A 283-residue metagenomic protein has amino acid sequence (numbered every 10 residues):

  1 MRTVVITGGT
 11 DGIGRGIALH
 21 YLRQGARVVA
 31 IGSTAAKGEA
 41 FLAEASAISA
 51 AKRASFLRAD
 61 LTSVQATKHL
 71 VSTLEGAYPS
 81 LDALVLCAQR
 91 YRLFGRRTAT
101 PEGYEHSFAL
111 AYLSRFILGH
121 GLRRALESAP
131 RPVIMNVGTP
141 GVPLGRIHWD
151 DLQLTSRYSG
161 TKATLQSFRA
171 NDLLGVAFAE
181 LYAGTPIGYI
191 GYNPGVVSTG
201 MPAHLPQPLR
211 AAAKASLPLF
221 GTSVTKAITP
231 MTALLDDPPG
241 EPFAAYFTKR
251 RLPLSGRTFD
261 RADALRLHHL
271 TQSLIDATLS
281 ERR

Functional and structural regions predicted by a protein language model:
T10-D11: Conserved glycine-rich cofactor-binding loop
Q24-A40: Conserved glycine-rich Rossmann-like NAD(P)H-binding loop of the short-chain dehydrogenase/reductase
I48-Q65: Rossmann-fold cofactor-recognition segment
I48-R53, T73-L86, R92-T98: A glycine-rich helix->loop->beta "capping" turn within Rossmann-like NAD(P)(H)-dependent oxidoreductase domains
H69-G76, G95, E102-A109: Active-site Tyr-X3-Lys motif and surrounding loop/helix of classical short-chain dehydrogenase/reductase
R90-R97, Y104-F108, E127-P186, I190-P208: Catalytic loop of short-chain dehydrogenase/reductase
T185-I187, G191, A211-R282: C-terminal helical subdomain
